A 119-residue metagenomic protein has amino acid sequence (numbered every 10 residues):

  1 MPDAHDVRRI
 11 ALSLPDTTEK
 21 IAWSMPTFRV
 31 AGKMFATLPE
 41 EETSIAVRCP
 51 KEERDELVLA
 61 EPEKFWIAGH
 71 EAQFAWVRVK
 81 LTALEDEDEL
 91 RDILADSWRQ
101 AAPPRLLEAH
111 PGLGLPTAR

Functional and structural regions predicted by a protein language model:
M1-R119: Charge-dense, helix-prone N-terminal extensions
